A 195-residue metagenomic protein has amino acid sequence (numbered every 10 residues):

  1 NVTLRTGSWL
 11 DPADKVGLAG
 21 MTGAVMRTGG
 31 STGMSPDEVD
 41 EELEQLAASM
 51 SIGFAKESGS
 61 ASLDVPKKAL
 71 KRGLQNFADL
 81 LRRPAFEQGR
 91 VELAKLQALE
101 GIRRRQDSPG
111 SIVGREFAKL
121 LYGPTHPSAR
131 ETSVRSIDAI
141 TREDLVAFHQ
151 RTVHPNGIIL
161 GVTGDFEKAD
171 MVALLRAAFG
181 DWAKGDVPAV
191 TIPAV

Functional and structural regions predicted by a protein language model:
N1-D64, R72, D107, P127-E131: M16/MPP (pitrilysin/insulinase) zinc-metallopeptidase core fold and M16-derived inactive scaffolds
N1-T6, L18, R103, V187-V195: His/Glu-based metal-binding/catalytic segments typifying zinc-dependent metallopeptidases
V2, G20-T22, L43, A61 (+6 more regions): Buried hydrophobic packing residues in well-ordered domains
T3-W9, G30-S31, P66-K68, L96 (+3 more regions): Solvent-exposed coil/turn segments that connect beta secondary-structure elements in extracytoplasmic/periplasmic
T28-M34, L63-K95: M16/insulysin-pitrilysin zinc metalloprotease superfamily fold
G53, S58-G59, A94, P109-F117: Mid-domain, small-residue-enriched loop/turn segments at the edges of structured enzyme/sensor domains
G73, R105-P155, L175-A178: Scaffold signal of the M16-like zinc-metallopeptidase fold and its non-catalytic homologs
R130, I159-V195: An aromatic/glycine/proline-enriched structural segment found at the starts of mature extracellular/organellar domains
